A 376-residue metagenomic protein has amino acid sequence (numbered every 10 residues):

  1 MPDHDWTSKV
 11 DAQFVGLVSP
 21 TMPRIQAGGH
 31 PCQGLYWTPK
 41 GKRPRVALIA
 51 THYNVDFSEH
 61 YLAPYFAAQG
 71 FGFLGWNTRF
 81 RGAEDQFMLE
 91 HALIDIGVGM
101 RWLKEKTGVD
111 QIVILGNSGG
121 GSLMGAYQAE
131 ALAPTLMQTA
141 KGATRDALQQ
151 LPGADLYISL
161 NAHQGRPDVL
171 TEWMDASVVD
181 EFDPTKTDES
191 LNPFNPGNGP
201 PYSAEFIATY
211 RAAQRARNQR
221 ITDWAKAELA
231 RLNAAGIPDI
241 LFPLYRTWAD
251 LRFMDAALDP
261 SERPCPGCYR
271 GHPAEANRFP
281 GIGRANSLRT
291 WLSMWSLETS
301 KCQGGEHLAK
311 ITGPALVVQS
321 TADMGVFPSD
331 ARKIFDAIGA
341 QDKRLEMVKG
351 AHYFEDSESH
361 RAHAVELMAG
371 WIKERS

Functional and structural regions predicted by a protein language model:
M1-V46, S357-E358: N-terminal cap/lid segment of alpha/beta-hydrolase-fold proteins
A63-E84: Conserved alpha/beta-hydrolase
R79-V113, A362-A364: Catalytic nucleophile-loop/oxyanion-hole region of alpha/beta-hydrolase and closely related hydrolase-like folds
W102-E105, D110-F182: Primarily recognizes the serine-hydrolase "nucleophile elbow" in alpha/beta-hydrolase and SGNH/GDSL folds
D146-C268: Alpha/beta-hydrolase-fold enzymes
D168-V169, S300, M324-D330: Conserved alpha/beta-hydrolase "acid-adjacent" motif
I311, V317-Q319, D323: Short beta-strand/loop motif that positions the catalytic acidic residue of the alpha/beta-hydrolase fold
A351-H363: Catalytic histidine-centered segment of alpha/beta-hydrolase-like enzymes
